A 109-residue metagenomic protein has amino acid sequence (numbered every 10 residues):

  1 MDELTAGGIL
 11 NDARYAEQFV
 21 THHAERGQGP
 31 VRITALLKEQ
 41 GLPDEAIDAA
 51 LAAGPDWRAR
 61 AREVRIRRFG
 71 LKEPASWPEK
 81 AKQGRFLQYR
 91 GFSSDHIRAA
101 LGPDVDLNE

Functional and structural regions predicted by a protein language model:
M1-E109: An alpha-helical, amphipathic repeat domain used for nucleic-acid recognition, typified by the mTERF helical solenoid
